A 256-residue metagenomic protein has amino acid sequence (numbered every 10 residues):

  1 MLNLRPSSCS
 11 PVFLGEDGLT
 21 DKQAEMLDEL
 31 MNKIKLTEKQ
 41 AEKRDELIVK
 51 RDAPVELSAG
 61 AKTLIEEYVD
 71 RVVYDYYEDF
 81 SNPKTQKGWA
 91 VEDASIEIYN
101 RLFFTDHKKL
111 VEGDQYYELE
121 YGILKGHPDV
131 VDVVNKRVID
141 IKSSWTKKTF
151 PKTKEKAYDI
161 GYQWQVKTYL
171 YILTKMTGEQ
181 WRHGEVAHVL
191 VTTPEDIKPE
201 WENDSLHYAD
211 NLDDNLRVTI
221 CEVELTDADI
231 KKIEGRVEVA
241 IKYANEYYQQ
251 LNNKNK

Functional and structural regions predicted by a protein language model:
M1-A90, A94, I98, E195 (+1 more regions): Charged, glycine-rich intrinsically disordered N-terminal tails and low-complexity linkers that flank
G18, V73, F104, T174-M176 (+1 more regions): Short linear sequence elements within intrinsically disordered, low-complexity coil regions
K62-V73, G88, T149, T153 (+4 more regions): Generic hydrophobic, helix-prone segments enriched in Leu/Val/Ile
T85, F103-G235, Y248: Nucleic-acid nuclease catalytic cores
A240, A244-N255: Charged phosphate-binding loop/patch that engages nucleotide di/tri-phosphates or the phosphate backbone of nucleic
